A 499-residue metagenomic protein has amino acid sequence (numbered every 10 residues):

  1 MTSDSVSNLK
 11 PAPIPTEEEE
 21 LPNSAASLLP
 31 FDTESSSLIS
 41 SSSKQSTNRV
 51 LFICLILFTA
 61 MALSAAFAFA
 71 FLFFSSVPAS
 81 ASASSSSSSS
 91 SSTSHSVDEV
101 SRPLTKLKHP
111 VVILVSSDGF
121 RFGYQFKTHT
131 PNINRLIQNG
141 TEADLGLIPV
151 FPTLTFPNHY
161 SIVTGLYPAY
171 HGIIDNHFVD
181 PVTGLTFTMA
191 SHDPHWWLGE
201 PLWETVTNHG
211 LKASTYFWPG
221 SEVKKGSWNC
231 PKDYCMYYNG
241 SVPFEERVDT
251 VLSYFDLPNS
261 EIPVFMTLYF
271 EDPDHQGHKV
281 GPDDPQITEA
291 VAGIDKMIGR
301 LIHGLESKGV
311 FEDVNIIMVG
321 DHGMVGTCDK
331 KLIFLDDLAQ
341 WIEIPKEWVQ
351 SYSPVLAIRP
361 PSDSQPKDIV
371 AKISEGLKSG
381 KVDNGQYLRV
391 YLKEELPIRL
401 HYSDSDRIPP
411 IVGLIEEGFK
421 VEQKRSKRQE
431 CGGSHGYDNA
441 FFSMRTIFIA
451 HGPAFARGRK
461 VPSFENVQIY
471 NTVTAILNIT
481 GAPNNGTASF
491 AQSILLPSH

Functional and structural regions predicted by a protein language model:
T2-S5, P11-S80, S94-H95, P152 (+1 more regions): His/Asp/Glu-rich, glycine-adjacent segments that coordinate divalent cations and/or stabilize oxyanion chemistry on
P30, S76-A83, S91-E142: Active-site-proximal N-terminal segment of extracellular/periplasmic enzymes that hydrolyze or transfer
K108-I113, N139-A143, Y170, N208-S214 (+5 more regions): Loop/turn elements at helix/coil->beta-strand transitions in domains of secreted/extracellular proteins
V112-S116, G123, A143-G146, S161-V163 (+10 more regions): Structural recognition of the beta-strand scaffold that forms the well-ordered cores of secreted hydrolase catalytic
L114, N132, G293-L335: Metal-dependent active-site segment of extracytoplasmic phospho-/sulfohydrolases and closely related
F122-Y170: Short, structured active-site-proximal loop/turn typified by the sulfatase FGly-forming signature C/S-X-P-X-R
D313, H322-K367: Acidic/histidine-rich catalytic neighborhood
E347-K460, F464-T472: Active-site neighborhoods of enzymes that stabilize oxyanions during catalysis
